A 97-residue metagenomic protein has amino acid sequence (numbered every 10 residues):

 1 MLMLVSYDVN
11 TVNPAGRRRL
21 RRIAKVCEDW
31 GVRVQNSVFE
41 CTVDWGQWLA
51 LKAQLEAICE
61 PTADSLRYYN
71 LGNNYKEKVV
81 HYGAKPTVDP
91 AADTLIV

Functional and structural regions predicted by a protein language model:
M1-V34, V38, T42-Q47: Extended, hydrophobic alpha-helical segments
A15, L51, V79: A short acidic (Asp/Glu
V26, L55, H81-Y82: Intrinsically disordered, low-complexity segments enriched in polar/charged residues with Gly/Pro, especially when
D29, K52, C59, V88-A91: Juxtamembrane helix-loop transition sites at the ends of transmembrane segments in multi-pass membrane proteins
V34-G72: Short, intrinsically disordered low-complexity segments
P61-V97: C-terminal structural segments of small proteins and small subunits
